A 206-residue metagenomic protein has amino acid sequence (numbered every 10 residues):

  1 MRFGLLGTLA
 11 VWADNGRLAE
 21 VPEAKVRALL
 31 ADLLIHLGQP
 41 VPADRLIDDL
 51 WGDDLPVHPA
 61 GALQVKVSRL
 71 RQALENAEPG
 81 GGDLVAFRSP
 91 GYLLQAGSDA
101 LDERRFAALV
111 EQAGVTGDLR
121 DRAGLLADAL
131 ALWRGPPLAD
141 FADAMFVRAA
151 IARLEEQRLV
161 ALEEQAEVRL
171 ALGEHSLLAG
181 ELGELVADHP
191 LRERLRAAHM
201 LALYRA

Functional and structural regions predicted by a protein language model:
M1-R194, A206: Intrinsically disordered, low-complexity protein-interaction/activation regions
A202-Y204: Long, amphipathic alpha-helical surface segments
